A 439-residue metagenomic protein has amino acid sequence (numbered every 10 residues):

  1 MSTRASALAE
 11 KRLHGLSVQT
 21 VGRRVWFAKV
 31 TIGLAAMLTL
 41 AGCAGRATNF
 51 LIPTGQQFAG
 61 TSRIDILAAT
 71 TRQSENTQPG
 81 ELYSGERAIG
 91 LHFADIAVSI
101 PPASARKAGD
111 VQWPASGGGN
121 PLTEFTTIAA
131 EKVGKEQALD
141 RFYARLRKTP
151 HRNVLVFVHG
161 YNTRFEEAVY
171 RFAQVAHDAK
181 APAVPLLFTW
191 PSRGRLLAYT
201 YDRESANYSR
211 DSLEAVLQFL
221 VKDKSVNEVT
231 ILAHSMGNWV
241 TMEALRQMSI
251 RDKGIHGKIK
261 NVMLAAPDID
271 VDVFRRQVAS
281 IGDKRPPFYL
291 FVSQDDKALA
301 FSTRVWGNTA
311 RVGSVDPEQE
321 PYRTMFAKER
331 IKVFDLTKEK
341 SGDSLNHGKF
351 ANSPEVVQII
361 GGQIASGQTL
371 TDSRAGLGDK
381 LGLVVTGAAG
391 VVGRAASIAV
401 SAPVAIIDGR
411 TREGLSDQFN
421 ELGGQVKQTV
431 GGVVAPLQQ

Functional and structural regions predicted by a protein language model:
A5-T31: Bacterial N-terminal signal peptides that target proteins for export
T39-G42: C-terminal motif of bacterial Sec signal peptides marking the signal peptidase cleavage site
A44, T48-A129, D140-T149, V169-A173 (+7 more regions): Lipolytic serine-hydrolase domain surface
N153: Alpha/beta-hydrolase fold active-site loops
V156-G160, A266: The conserved beta1-alpha1 loop
R164-A168: Short substrate-entry loop that stabilizes the transition state in hydrolases
A233, G237, T241: Gly/Ala-rich beta-loop-alpha elbow adjacent to hydrolase catalytic centers
L422-Q439: Long, low-complexity, intrinsically disordered segments
